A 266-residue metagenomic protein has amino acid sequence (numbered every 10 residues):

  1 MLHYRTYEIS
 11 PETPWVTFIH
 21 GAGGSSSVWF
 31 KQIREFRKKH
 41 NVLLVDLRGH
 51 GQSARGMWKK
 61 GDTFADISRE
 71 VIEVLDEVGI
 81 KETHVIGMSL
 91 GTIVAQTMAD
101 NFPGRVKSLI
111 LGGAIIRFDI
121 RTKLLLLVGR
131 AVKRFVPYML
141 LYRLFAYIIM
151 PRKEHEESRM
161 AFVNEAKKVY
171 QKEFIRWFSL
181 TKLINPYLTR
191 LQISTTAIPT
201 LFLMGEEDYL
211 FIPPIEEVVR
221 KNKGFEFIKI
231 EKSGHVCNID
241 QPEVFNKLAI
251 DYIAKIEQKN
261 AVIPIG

Functional and structural regions predicted by a protein language model:
M1-T17, K38-N41, D76, I80-K81 (+2 more regions): Alpha/beta-hydrolase fold catalytic core
R5-G56: Conserved HGGG/HGGXW glycine-rich cap/lid loop of the alpha/beta-hydrolase fold
R34, L43-I86, K247: Active-site loop/oxyanion-hole signature of alpha/beta-hydrolase fold enzymes
D100-N101, V106-V136: Flexible "cap/lid" loop of the alpha/beta hydrolase fold
I120-T122, M139-S194: Conserved alpha/beta-hydrolase catalytic His-Asp/Glu region
T196, F202-M204: Short beta-strand/loop motif that positions the catalytic acidic residue of the alpha/beta-hydrolase fold
Y209-I215: Conserved alpha/beta-hydrolase "acid-adjacent" motif
S233-N246: Catalytic histidine-centered segment of alpha/beta-hydrolase-like enzymes
